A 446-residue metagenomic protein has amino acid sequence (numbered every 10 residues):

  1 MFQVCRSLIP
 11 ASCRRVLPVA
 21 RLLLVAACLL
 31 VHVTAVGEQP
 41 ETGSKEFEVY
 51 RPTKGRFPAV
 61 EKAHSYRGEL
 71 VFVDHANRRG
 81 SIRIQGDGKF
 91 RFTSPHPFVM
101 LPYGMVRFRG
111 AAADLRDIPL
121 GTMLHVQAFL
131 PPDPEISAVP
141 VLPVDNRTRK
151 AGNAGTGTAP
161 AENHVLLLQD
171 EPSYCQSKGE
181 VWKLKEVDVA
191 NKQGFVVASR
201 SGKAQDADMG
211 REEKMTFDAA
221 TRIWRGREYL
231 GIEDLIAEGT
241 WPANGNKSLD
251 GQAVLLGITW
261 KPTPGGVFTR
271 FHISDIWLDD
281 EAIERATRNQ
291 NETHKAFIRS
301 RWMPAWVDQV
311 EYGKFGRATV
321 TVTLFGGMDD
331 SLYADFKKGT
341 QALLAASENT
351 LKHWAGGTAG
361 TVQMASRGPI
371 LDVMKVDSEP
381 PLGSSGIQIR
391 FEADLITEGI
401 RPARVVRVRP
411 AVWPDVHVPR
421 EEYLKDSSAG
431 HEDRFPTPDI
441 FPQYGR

Functional and structural regions predicted by a protein language model:
M1-P18: N-terminal secretory signal peptides that target proteins for export/translocation
F2-C5, A26-L29, M215, L344: Long, non-globular low-complexity/IDR segments in eukaryotic proteins
P10-S12, A20, T34, V99: Intrinsically disordered, low-complexity segments enriched in proline/serine/threonine
V19-H32: Bacterial N-terminal signal peptides
H32-Y103, F108-R446: Short, flexible, surface-exposed loop segments at domain boundaries
